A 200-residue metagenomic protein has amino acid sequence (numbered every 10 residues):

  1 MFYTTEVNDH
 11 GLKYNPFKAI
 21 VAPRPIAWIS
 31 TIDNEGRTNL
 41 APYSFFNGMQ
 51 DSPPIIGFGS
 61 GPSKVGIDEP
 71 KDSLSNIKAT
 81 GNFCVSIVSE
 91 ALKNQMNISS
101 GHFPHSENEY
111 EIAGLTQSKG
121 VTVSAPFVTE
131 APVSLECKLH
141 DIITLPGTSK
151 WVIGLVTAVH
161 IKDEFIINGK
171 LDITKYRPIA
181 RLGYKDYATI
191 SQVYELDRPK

Functional and structural regions predicted by a protein language model:
M1-K200: Basic, polyanion-binding surface patches
